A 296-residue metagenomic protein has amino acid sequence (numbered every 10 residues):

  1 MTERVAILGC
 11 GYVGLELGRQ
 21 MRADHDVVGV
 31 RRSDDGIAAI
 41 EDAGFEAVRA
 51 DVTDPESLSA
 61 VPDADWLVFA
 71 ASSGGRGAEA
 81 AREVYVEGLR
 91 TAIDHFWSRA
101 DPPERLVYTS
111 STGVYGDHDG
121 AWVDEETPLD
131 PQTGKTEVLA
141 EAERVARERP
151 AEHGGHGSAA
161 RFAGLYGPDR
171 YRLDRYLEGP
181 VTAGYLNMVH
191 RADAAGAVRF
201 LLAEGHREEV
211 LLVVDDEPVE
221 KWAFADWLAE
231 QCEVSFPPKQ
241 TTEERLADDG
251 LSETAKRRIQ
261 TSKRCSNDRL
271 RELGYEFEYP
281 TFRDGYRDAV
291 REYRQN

Functional and structural regions predicted by a protein language model:
G14-L15: N-terminal Rossmann-fold NAD(P) dinucleotide-binding loop
A50, P55, K256-N296: C-terminal amphipathic/interface module of NAD(P)-dependent oxidoreductases and related NAD-binding regulators
A64-L67, S73-V107: NAD(P)-cofactor binding segment of oxidoreductase domains
T91-T133: Conserved Rossmann-fold NAD(P)-dependent oxidoreductase catalytic core, especially the SDR/UDP-sugar
D119-A159: Catalytic helix-loop patch of NAD(P)-dependent Rossmann-fold dehydrogenases
E137-A140, G167-L177, F200-L211, E217 (+1 more regions): Glycine/proline-rich active-site loop of Rossmann-fold NAD(P)-dependent oxidoreductases
A159-R161, P180-L202: Substrate-positioning beta->alpha
A197, E204-R258, S266: Mid/C-terminal beta-alpha module of Rossmann-like enzyme folds, strongest in SDR-family dehydrogenases/epimerases
